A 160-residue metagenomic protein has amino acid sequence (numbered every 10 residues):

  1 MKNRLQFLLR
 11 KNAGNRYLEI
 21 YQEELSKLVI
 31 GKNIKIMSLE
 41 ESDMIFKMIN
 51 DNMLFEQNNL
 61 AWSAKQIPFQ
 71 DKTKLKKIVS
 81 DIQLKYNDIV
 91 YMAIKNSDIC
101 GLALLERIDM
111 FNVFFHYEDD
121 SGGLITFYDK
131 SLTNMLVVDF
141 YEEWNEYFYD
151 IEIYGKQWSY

Functional and structural regions predicted by a protein language model:
M1-E143, Y149-Y160: Structured alpha/beta or helical-core interaction and ligand-binding surfaces enriched in interleaved
